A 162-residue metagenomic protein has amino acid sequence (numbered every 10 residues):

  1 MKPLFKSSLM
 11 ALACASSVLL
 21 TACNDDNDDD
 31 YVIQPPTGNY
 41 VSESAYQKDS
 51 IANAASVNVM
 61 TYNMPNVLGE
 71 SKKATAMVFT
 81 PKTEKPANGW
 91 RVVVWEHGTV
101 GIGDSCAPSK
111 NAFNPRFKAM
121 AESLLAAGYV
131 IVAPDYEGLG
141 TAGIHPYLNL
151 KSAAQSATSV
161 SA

Functional and structural regions predicted by a protein language model:
M1-T21: Sec-dependent bacterial lipoprotein signal peptides
S16-Y40: Bacterial Sec-dependent N-terminal signal peptides
A45-N88: N-terminal cap/lid segment of alpha/beta-hydrolase-fold proteins
T61, V92-W95, V130-D135: Structural recognition of the beta-strand scaffold that forms the well-ordered cores of secreted hydrolase catalytic
K82, T99, V130, D135-L139: Short beta-to-alpha linker loops that shape the active-site pocket of alpha/beta-hydrolase fold enzymes
N88-G101: Short beta-strand element of the alpha/beta-hydrolase
P108-V132: Short amphipathic alpha-helix adjacent to the substrate-entry channel of hydrolases
Y147-A162: Alpha/beta-hydrolase active-site loop
